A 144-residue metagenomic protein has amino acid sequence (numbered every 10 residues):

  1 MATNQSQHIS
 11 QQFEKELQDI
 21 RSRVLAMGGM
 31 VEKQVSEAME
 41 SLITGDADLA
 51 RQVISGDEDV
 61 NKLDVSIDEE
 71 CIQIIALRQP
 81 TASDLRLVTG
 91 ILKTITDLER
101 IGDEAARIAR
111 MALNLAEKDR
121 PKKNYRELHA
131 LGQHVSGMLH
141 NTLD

Functional and structural regions predicted by a protein language model:
M1-D144: Cytosolic, long alpha-helical scaffolding segments
